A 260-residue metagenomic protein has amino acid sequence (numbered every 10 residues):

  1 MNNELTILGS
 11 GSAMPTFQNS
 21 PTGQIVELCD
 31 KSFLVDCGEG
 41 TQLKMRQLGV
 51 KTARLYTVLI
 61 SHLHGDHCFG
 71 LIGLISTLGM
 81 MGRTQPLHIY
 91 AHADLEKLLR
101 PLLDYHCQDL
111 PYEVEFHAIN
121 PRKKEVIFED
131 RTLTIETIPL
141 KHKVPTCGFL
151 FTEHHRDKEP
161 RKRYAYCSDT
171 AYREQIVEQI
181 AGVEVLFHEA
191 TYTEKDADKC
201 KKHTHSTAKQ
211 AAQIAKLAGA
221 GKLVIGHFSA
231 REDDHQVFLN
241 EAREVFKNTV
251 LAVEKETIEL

Functional and structural regions predicted by a protein language model:
M1-L48, C147-F151, D157-C167, V185: Conserved beta-strand hairpin/beta-sheet module of binuclear metal-dependent hydrolase folds, prominently
T6, Y90, E115-N120, E136-I138 (+1 more regions): General small-molecule cofactor/ligand-binding pocket signal
C29, M81-P86, L217-V224: Short, surface-exposed connector motifs at secondary-structure boundaries
V35-G38, L55-H62, H92, A165-T170 (+3 more regions): Active-site neighborhood of phospho(di)ester-bond hydrolases with catalytic His/Asp-centered motifs
E39-Y90, A118-N120: Active-site metal-binding motif and surrounding structural segment of the metallo-beta-lactamase
R83-L87, A93-N120, R231: Active-site neighborhood of divalent metal-dependent phosphoester bond hydrolases
L87, D233-E256: Short acidic, glycine/proline-enriched helix-loop-strand junctions
N120-G226, D234-V245: Metal-dependent phosphodiesterase/nuclease catalytic metal-binding core
